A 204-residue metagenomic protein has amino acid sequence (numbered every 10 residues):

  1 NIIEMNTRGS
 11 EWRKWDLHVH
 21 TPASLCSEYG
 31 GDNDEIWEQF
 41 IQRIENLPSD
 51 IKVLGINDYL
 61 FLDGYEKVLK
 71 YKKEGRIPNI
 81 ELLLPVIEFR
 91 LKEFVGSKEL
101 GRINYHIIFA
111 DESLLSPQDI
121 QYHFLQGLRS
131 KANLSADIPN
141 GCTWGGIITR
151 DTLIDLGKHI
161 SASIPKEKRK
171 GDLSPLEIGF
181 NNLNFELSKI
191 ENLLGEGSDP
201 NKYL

Functional and structural regions predicted by a protein language model:
N1-G101: An N-terminally biased module of ancient metal coordination in phosphate/nucleic-acid-related enzymes
N1-M5, K67-L204: Extended substrate/RNA-proximal surfaces in nucleic-acid metabolism proteins
